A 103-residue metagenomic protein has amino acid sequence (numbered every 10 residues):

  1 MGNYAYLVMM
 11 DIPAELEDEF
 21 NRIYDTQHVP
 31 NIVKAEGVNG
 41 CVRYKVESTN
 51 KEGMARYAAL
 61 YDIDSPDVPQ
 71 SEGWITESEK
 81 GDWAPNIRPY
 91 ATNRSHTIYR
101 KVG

Functional and structural regions predicted by a protein language model:
M1-G103: Macromolecular interaction modules
